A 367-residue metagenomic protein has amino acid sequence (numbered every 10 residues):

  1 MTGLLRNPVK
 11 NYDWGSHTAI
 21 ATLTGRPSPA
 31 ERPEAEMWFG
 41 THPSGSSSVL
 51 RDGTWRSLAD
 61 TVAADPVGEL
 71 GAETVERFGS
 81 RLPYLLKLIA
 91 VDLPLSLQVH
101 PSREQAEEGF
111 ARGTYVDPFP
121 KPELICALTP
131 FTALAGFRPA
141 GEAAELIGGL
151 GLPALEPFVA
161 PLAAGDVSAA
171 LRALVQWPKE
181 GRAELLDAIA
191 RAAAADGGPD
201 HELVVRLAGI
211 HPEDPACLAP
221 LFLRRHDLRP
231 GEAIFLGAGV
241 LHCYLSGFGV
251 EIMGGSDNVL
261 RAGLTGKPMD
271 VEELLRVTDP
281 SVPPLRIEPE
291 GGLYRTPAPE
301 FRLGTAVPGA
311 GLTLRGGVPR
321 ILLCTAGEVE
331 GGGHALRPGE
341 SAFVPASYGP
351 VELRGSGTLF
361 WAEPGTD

Functional and structural regions predicted by a protein language model:
M1-D196, G266-P284, L303: Transition-metal
W38, Q98, I125, D227 (+6 more regions): Structured core elements
V67-E73, E213-R229, R315, I321-P338: A short beta-strand-loop-beta hairpin characteristic of the jelly-roll/cupin
L88-P94, P101-E104, D117-E123, A127-A133 (+4 more regions): Ligand-binding loop in jelly-roll beta-barrel domains
G197-G255: Acidic, glycine-rich loop-and-beta core segments that form the ion-binding/anion-interacting portion of active sites
L223-L236, V240-C243, A306, G331-P350: Short acidic-glycine-tyrosine-enriched beta hairpin
F248-L293: C-terminal, non-catalytic macromolecule-binding modules
P299-G317, A335-P338: Conserved short histidine dyad/triad with adjacent acidic residue
